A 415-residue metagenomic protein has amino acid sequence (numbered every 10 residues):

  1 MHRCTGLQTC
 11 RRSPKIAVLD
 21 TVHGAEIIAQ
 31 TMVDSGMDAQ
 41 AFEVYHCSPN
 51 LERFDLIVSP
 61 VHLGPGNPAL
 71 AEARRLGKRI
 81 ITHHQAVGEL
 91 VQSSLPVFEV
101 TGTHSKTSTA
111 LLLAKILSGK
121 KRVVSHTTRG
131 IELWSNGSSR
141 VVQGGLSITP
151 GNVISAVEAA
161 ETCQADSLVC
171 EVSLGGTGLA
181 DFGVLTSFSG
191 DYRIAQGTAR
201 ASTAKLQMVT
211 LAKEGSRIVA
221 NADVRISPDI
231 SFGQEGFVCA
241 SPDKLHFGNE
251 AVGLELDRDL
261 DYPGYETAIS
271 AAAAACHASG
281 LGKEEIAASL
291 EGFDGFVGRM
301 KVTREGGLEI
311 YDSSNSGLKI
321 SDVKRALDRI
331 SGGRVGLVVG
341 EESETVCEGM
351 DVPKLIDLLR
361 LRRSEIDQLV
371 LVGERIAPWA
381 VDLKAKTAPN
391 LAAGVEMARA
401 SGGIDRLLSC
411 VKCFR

Functional and structural regions predicted by a protein language model:
M1-Y45, I57, A278-G282, A288 (+2 more regions): ATP-dependent carboxylate-amine ligase
C47-R74: Charged, amphipathic alpha-helical linker segments immediately N-terminal to NTP-binding catalytic cores
I57, V100, A201, A268 (+2 more regions): Residue-level signal for inorganic ion chemistry
H84-I131: Walker A (P-loop) phosphate-binding motif
V123-S155: Conserved substrate/cofactor phosphate-moiety recognition/catalytic segment in nucleotide-dependent phosphotransferases
L146-I226: Flexible active-site lid/hinge loop adjacent to a nucleotide/diphosphate and Mg2+-phosphate binding pocket
G176-G190, R225, D259-D294: A conserved, hydrophobic alpha-helical segment in the catalytic core of large ATP/adenylate-utilizing enzymes
F237-L254: Acidic-glycine-rich active-site phosphate/pyrophosphate-binding loop
